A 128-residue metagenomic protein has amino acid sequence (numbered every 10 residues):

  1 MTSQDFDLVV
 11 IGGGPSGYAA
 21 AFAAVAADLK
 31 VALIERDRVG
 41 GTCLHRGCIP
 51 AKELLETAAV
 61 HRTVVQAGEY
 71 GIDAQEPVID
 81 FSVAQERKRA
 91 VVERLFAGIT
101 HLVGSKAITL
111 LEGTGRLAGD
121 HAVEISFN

Functional and structural regions predicted by a protein language model:
T2-S16: Beta1/beta-strand and adjacent pyrophosphate-binding region of the FAD-binding site in flavoprotein oxidoreductases
S3-F6, F22-L29, I34-N128: Glycine-rich flavin
A19: Short alpha-helical segment within the catalytic ATP-binding CA
